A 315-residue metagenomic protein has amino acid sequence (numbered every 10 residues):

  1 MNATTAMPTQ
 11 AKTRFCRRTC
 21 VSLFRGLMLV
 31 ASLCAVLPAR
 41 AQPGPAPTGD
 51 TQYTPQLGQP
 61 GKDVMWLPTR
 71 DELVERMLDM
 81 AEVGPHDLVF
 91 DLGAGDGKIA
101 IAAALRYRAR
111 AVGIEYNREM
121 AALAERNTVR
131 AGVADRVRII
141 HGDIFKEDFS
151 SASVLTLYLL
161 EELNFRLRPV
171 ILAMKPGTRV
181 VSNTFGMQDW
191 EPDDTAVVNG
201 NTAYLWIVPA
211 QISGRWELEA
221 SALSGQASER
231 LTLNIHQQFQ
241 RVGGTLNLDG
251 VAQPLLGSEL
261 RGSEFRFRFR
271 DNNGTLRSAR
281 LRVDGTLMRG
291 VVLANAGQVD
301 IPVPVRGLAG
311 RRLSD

Functional and structural regions predicted by a protein language model:
F24-A35: Bacterial N-terminal signal peptides
Q42-H86: S-adenosyl-L-methionine
H86-G95: Conserved class I S-adenosyl-L-methionine
G97-I101: Glycine-rich SAM-binding Motif I of class I
R110-E115: Conserved SAM-binding motif I beta-strand of class I
A121-S151: S-adenosyl-L-methionine
N164-S213: C-terminal substrate-binding/active-site "lid" region of AdoMet-derived donor-dependent transferases
S213-D315: Central antiparallel beta-sheet cores of small beta-barrel/beta-sandwich binding domains
